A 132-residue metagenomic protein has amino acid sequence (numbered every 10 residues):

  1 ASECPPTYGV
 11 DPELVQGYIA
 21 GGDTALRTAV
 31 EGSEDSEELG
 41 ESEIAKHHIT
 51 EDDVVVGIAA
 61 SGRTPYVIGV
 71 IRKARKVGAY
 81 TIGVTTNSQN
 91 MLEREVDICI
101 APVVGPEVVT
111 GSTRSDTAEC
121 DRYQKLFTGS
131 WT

Functional and structural regions predicted by a protein language model:
A1-W131: Glycine-rich phosphate-binding loops that contact phosphosugars or nucleotide phosphates
